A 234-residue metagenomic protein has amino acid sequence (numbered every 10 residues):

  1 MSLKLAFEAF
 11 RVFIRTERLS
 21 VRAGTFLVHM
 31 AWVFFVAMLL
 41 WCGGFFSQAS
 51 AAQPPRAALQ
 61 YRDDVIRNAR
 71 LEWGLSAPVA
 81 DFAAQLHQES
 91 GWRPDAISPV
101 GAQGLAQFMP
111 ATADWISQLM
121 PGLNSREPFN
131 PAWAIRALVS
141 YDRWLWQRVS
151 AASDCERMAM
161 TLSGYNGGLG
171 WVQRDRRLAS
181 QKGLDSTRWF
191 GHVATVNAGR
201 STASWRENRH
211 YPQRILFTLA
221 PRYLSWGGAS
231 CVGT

Functional and structural regions predicted by a protein language model:
S2-I14, S20-V21, T25-F35, W41-Q60 (+2 more regions): Non-catalytic cell-wall polysaccharide-engagement segments
Y61-W73, A96-I97: Peri-catalytic and regulatory segments of divalent metal-dependent proteins
A69-V79, S150-S153: Short, charged helix-capping/linker segments at alpha-helix termini
A77-F82, H87, V100-Q103, M158: Extracytoplasmic
A84, Q107, T161-S163: Soluble periplasmic/extracytoplasmic beta-strand elements of cell-envelope proteins
H87-T112, G168, I215: Cell-wall polysaccharide-cleaving catalytic domain and substrate-binding groove, primarily in peptidoglycan/chitin
